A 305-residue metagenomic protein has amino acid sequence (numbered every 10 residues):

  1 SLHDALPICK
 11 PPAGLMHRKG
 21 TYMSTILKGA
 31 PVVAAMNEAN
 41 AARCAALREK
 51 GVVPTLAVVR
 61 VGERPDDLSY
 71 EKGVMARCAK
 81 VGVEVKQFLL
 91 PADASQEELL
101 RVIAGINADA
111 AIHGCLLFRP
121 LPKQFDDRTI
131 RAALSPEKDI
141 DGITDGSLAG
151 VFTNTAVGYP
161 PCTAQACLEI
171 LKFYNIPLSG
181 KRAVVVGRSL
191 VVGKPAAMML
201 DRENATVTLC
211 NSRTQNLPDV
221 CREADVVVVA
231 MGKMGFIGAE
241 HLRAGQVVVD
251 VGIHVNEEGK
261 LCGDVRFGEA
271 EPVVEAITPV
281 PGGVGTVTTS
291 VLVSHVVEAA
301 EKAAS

Functional and structural regions predicted by a protein language model:
S1-L6: Short, small-residue-biased leader/transition segments that mark boundaries at the very start of proteins
M23-V52: Positively charged, low-complexity intrinsically disordered leader regions
V61-A76, A149, G158-V247, K260-F267: Glycine-rich phosphate/diphosphate-binding loop of Rossmann-like nucleotide-binding domains
C78-A92, V207-L209: Short beta-strand elements in bilobed, periplasmic/extracellular small-molecule ligand-binding domains
E98-A110: Short, well-structured alpha-helical segments in soluble
A111-T129, E223-N256: Glycine-rich phosphate-binding loop
G114-L178: Anion-binding alpha/beta catalytic cores of soluble intermediary-metabolism enzymes, centered on
I130, G252-A303: Rossmann-fold NAD(P)-binding glycine/threonine-rich loop
